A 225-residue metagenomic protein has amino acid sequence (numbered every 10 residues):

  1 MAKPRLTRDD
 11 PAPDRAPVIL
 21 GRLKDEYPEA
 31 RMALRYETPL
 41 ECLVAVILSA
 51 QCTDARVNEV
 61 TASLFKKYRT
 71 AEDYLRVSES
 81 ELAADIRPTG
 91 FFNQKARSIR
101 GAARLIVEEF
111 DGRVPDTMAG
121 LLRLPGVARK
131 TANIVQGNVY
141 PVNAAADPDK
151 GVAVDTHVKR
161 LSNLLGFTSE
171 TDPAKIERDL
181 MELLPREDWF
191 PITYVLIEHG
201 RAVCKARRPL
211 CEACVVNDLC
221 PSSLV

Functional and structural regions predicted by a protein language model:
K3-V225: Catalytic cores of DNA base-excision repair glycosylases
